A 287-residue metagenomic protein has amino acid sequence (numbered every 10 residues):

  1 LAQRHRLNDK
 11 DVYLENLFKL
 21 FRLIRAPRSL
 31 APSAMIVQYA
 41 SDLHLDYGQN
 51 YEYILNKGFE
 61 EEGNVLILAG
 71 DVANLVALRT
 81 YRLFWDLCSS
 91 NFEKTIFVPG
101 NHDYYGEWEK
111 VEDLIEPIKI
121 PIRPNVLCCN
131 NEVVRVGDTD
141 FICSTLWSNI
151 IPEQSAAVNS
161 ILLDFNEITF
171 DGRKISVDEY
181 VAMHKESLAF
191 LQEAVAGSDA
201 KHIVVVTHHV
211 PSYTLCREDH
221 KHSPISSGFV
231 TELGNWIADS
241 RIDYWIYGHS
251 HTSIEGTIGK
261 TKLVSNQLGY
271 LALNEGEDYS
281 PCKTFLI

Functional and structural regions predicted by a protein language model:
Q3-H5, Y13: Low-complexity, intrinsically disordered or signal/transmembrane-proximal segments
N16-I24, S29-F97, D103-D113, F170-K174: N-terminal active-site segment of His-dependent metallophosphoesterases
A34-V37, V133-C143, T257-K262: Beta-strand-turn-beta hairpins that frame and shape the catalytic cleft of phosphate-ester-processing enzymes
Y39-S41, I67-D71, I96-N101, C128-N130 (+3 more regions): Active-site neighborhood of phospho(di)ester-bond hydrolases with catalytic His/Asp-centered motifs
H44-N50, N74-L78, H102-E109, V133-R135 (+4 more regions): Active-site environment of divalent metal-dependent phosphoester hydrolases
K94-S155: A basic- and aromatic-enriched beta-loop-alpha substructure that forms the phosphate/nucleotide- and DNA/RNA-contacting
V134-R135, R217, S223-D243, H251-I287: Binuclear metal-dependent phosphoesterase catalytic core
I142-V204, H209-H220: Active-site-proximal loop/helix segment associated with metal-binding centers of metalloenzymes
